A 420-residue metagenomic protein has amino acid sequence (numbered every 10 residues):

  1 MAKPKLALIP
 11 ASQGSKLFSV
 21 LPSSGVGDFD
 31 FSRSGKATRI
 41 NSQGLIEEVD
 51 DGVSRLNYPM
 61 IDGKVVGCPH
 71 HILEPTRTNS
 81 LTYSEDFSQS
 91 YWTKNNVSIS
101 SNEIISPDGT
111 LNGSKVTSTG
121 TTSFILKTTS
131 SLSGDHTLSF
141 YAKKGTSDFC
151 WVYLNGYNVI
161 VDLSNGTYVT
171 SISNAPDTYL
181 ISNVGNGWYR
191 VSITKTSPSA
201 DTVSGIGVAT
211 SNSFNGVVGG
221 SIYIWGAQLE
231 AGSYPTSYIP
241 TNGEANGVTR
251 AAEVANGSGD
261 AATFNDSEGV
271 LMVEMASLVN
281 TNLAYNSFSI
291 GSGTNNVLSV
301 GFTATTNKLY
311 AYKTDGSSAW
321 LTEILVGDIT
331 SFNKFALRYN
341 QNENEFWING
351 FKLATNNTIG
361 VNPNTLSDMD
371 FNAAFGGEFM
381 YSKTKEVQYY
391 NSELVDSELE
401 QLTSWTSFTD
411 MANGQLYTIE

Functional and structural regions predicted by a protein language model:
M1-P4, S15, L229-N265, K385-E420: Extended recognition patches within non-cytosolic domains
K3-N96, G226-A227, N265-D266, V270 (+1 more regions): Extracellular carbohydrate-recognition regions
A37-I40, S80-S101, L229-V248, N282-I290 (+2 more regions): Short, tryptophan-glycine- and acidic/Ser/Thr-enriched carbohydrate-recognition patches
V53-T78, E103-I125, S233-E268: Low-complexity, glycine/proline/serine-rich flexible segments
R77-S84, S90-N96, F124, S131-G134 (+3 more regions): Extracellular glycan-recognition modules
F87, F140, I193, W225-L229 (+2 more regions): Extracellular beta-strand elements of beta-rich domains used for carbohydrate recognition/degradation or cell-matrix
S101-F214, I222, G301-G360: Extracellular glycan-interaction surfaces
G207-G219, N364-Y389: Extracellular glycan-interaction patches encoded by glycine-rich segments
